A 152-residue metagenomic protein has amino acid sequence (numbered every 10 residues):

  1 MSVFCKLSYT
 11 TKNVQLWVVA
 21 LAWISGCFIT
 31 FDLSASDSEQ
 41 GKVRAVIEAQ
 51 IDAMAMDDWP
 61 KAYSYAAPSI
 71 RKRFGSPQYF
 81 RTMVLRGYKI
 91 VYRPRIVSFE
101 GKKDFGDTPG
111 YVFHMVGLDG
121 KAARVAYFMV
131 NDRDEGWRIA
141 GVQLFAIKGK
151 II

Functional and structural regions predicted by a protein language model:
M1-S2, K12, Q40, I152: Intrinsically disordered, low-complexity polar segments enriched in Ser/Thr/Pro and acidic
V3-V19: Bacterial N-terminal signal peptides that target proteins for export
W17-F28: Bacterial N-terminal signal peptides
I29-A35: Sec/Tat signal peptide C-region and signal peptidase I cleavage site
S38-A45, A49-D52, W59-D107: Short solvent-exposed beta->alpha transition segments
M54-D57, D132: Residue-level signal for short amphipathic helical patches enriched in basic/charged and nearby hydrophobic residues
G101-I152: Exposed beta-sheet edge and beta->alpha loop/turn motif
